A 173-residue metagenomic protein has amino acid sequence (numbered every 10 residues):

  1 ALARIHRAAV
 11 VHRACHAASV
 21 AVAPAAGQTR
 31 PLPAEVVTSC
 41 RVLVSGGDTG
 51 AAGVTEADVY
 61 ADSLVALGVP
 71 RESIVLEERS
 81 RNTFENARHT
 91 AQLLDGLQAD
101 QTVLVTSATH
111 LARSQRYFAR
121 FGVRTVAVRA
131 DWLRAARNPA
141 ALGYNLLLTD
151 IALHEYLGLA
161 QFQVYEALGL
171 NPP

Functional and structural regions predicted by a protein language model:
A1-L146: A structural signal for short, hydrophobic/glycine-enriched beta-strand patches
T149-P172: A transmembrane-helix-recognition feature enriched in membrane-embedded lipid enzymes and envelope glyco-/phospholipid
